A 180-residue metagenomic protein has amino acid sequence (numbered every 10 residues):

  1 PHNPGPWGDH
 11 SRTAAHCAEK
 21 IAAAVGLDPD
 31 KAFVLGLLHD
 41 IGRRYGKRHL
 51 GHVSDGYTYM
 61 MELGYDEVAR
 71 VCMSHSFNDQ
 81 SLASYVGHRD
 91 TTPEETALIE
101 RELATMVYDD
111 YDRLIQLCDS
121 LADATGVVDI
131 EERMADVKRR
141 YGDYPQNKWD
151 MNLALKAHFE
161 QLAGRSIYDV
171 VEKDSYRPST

Functional and structural regions predicted by a protein language model:
P1-P4: Generic N-terminal amphipathic, Lys/Arg-enriched alpha-helix
C17: Conserved alpha-helix/loop element of class I SAM-dependent methyltransferases that forms part of the SAM/SAH-binding
A22-V137: Divalent metal-dependent catalytic cores for phosphoryl transfer on phosphate-bearing substrates
D143-T180: Charged phosphate-binding loop/patch that engages nucleotide di/tri-phosphates or the phosphate backbone of nucleic
